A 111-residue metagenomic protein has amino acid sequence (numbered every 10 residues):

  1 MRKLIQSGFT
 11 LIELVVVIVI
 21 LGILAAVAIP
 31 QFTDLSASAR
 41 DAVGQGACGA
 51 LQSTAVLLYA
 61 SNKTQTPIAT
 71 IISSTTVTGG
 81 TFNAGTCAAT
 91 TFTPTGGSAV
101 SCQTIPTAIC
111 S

Functional and structural regions predicted by a protein language model:
M1-F9, T95, I109-S111: A contiguous, well-structured "functional interface" segment within a domain
M1-G8, V19, Q45, L51 (+1 more regions): Short, contiguous, well-ordered secondary-structure segments
K3-F32: N-terminal single-pass transmembrane signal-anchor helix
L4-S7, S38, A60, S74: Surface-exposed loop/turn and secondary-structure junction residues enriched for glycine/proline
A26, D34-A37, S53-V56, A60: Regular, well-ordered alpha-helical segments
T33-G49: Aliphatic-rich helix starts adjacent to a transmembrane/signal segment
S53-S111: Periplasmic/extracellular, small/polar-rich flexible segments of pilin-like filament-forming proteins
